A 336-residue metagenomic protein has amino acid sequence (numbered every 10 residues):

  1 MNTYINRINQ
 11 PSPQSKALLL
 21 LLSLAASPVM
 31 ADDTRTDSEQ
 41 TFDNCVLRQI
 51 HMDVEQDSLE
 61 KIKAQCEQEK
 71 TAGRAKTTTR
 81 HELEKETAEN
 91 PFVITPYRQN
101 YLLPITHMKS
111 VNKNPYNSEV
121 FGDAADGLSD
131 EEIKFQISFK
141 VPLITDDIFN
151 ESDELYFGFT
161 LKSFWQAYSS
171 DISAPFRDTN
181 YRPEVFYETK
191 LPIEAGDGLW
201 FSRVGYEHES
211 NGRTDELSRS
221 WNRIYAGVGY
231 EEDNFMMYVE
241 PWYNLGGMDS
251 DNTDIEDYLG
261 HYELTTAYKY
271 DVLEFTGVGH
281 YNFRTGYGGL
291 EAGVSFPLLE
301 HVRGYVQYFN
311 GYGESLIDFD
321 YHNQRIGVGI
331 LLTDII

Functional and structural regions predicted by a protein language model:
Y4-L18: Bacterial N-terminal signal peptides that target proteins for export
A26-P28: N-terminal signal peptide c-region/cleavage motif recognized by signal peptidases
A31-D37: Cleaved targeting-peptide boundary
V46, I50, V54-P183: Outer-membrane beta-barrel initiation region
K109-S129, I144-K269, G279, Q307-Y312 (+1 more regions): Outer-membrane pore/translocation modules
E132, Q136-S138, R182-E184, Y225 (+3 more regions): Membrane-embedded beta-strand positions in outer-membrane beta-barrel channels/transporters
Y262-Q307, Y312, D334: Long, repeat-rich segments with strong aromatic
N323-I336: Outer-membrane beta-barrel "beta-signal"
